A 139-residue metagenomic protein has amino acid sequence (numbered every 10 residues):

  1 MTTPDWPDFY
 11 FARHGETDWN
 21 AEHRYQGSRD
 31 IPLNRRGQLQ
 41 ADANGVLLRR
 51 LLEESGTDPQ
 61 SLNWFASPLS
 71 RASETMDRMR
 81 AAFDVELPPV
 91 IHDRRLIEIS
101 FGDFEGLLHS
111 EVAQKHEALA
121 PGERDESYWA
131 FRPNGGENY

Functional and structural regions predicted by a protein language model:
P4-P7, A12-E86, Y139: Active-site-proximal alpha-helix that buttresses catalytic centers in soluble enzyme cores
A82-Y139: Phosphate-handling substructures
